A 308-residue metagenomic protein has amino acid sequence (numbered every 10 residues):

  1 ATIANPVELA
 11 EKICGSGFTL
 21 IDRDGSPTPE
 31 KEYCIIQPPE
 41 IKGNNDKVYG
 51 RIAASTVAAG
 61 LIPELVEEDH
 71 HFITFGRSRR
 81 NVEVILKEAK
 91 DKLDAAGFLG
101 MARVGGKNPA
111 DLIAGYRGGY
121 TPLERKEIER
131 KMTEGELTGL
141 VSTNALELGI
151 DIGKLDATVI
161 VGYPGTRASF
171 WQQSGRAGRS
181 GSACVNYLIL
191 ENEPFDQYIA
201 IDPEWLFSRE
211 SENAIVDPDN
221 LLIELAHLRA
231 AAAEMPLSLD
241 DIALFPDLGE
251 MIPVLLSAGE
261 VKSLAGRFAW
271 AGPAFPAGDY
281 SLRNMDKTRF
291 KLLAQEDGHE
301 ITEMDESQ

Functional and structural regions predicted by a protein language model:
I3-V84, E191-P194, E212-D219, L225-R229: Conserved interdomain linker/interface between the two RecA-like ATPase lobes of SF2 helicase motors
N5-I13, V84-K92, E127-K131, K154 (+3 more regions): Alpha-helical scaffold elements adjacent to nucleotide-binding pockets in ATP/GTP-utilizing enzyme cores
D22, E127-E129, T143-A145, F170-S174 (+1 more regions): Short beta-alpha junctions and helix-cap segments that line functional grooves
R79-A110: Conserved helicase motor "Helicase C" RecA-like lobe of SF1/SF2 P-loop NTPases
A114-T143: Conserved helicase ATPase core of P-loop NTP-dependent helicases/translocases
E134-L137, Y163-P218: Conserved segment of the helicase C-terminal RecA-like domain
V141, L146-Y163, C184-L188: A short beta-strand element within the Helicase C-terminal
L221-Q308: C-terminal accessory/connector segments of nucleic-acid motor ATPases
